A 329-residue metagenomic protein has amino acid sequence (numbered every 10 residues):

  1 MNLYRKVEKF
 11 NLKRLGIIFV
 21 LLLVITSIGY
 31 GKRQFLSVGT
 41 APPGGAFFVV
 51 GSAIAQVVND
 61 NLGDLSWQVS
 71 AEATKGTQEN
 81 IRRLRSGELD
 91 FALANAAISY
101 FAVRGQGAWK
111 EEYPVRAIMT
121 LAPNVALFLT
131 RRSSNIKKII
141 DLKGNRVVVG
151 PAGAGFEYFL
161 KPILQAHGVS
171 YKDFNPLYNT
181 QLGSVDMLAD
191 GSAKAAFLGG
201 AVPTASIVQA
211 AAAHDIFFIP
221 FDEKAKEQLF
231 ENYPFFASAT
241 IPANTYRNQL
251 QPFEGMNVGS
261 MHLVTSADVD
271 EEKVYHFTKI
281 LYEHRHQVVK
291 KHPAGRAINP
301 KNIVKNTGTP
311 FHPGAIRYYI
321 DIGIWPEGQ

Functional and structural regions predicted by a protein language model:
M1-N11: N-terminal secretory signal peptides that target proteins for export/translocation
G16-T26: Bacterial N-terminal signal peptides
K32-N95: N-terminal (or domain-start) structured segment
R33-N61, N124-D190, H286, K305 (+1 more regions): Bilobed "Venus flytrap"/periplasmic-binding protein-like clamshell domains and structurally analogous long
S86-P123, A201-T204: Acidic, polar ligand-binding/catalytic clefts
A96-I98, G105-G107, S134, S170-V264 (+1 more regions): Pocket-lining segment of extracytoplasmic ligand-binding domains
R146-P162, P234-T307: Ligand-binding clefts/hinges and TM-proximal coupling segments of bilobed small-molecule sensing domains
N179, G183, D190, G200-F218 (+2 more regions): An extracytoplasmic/periplasmic, membrane-proximal ligand-sensing/linker region
